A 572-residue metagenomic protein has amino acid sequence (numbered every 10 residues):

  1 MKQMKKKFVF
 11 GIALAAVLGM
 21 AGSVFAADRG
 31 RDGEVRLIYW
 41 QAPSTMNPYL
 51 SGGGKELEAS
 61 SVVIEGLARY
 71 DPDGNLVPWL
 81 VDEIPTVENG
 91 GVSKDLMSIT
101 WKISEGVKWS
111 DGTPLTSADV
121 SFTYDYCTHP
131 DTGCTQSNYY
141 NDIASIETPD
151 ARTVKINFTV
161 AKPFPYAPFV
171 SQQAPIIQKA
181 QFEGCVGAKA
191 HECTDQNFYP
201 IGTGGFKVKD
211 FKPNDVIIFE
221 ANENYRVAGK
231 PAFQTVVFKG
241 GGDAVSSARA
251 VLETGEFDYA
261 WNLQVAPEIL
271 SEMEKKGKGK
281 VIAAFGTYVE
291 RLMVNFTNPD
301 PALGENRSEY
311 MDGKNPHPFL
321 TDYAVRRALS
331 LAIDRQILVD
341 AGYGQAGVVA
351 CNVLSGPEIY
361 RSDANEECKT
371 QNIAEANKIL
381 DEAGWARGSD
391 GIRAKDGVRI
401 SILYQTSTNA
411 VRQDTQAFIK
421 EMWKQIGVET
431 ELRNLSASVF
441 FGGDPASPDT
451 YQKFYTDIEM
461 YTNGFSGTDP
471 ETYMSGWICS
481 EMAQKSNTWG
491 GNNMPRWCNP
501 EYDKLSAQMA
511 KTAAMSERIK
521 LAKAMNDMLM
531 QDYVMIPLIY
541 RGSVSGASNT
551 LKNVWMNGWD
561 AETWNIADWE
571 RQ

Functional and structural regions predicted by a protein language model:
K2-I12: Bacterial N-terminal signal peptides that target proteins for export
M4, F25-R29, Y70-P72, N89-G90 (+8 more regions): Extracytoplasmic/periplasmic ligand-capture domains
G11-A21: Bacterial N-terminal signal peptides
R29-W40: Short N-terminal segments immediately surrounding and downstream of signal-peptide cleavage
G30, S137-V186, D210: Surface-exposed binding/hinge segments that line and control ligand-binding clefts or catalytic entry sites
I38-V92, D125, I201-T203: N-terminal lobe/hinge region of extracytoplasmic solute-binding protein
C185, A346-N365, V544-N549: Mature extracytoplasmic/periplasmic domains
L538: Glycine-rich and polybasic anion-binding loops at the starts of cofactor/ligand-binding domains
